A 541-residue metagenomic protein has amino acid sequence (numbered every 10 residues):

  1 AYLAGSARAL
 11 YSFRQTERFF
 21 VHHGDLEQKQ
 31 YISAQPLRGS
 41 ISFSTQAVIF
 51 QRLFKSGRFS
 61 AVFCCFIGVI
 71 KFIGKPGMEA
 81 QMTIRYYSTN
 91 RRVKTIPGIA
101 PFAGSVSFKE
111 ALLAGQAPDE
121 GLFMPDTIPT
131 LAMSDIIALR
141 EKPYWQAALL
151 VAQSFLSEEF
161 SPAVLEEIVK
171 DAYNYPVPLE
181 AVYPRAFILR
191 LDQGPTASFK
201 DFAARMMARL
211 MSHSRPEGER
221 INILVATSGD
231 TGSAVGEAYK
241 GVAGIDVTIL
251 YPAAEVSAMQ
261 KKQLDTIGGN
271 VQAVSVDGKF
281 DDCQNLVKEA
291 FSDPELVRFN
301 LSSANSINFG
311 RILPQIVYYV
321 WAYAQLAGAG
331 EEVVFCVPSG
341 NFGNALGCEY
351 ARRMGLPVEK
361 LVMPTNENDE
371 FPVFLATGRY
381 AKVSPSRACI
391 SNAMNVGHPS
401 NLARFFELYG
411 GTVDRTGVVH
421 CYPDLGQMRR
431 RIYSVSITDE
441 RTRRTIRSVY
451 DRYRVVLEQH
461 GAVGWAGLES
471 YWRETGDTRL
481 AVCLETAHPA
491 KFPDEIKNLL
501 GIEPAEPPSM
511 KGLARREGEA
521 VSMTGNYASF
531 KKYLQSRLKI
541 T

Functional and structural regions predicted by a protein language model:
A1-A9, T16, A34, T45-A47 (+2 more regions): Ala/Thr-enriched low-complexity intrinsically disordered regions
L3, F20-L26, Q51, S60: Short hydrophobic targeting helices and cationic amphipathic motifs that mediate membrane/organellar targeting
G5, G24, G39, G57 (+2 more regions): Residue-identity detector for glycine
F13, D25-K29, L53: Hydrophobic, low-acid, alpha-helix-prone terminal segments
R38-F50: Short, composition-biased linear "edge" segments at structural boundaries
C64-C65: Cysteine-centered motifs
E79-T541: PLP-dependent amino-acid enzyme catalytic core
